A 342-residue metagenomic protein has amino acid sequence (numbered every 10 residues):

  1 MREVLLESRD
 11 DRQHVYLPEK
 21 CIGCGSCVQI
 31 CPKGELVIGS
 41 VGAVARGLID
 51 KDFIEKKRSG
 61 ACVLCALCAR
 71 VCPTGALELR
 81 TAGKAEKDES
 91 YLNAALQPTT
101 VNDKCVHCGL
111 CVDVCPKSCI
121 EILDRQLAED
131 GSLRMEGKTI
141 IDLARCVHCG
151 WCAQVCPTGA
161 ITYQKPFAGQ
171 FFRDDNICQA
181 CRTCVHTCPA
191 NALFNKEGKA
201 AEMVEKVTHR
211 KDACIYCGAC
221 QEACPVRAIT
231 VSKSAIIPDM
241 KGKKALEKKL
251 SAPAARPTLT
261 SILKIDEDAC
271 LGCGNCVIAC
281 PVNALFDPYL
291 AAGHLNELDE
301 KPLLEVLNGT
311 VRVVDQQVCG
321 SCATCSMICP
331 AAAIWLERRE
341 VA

Functional and structural regions predicted by a protein language model:
M1-R2, I30: DNA-contacting interfaces and partner/effector-binding or oligomerization modules in DNA-centric proteins
E3-G23, V41-L64, G83-H107, D124-H148 (+6 more regions): Ferredoxin-like iron-sulfur electron-transfer modules
S26-V44, L67-A85, L110-L127, W151-P166 (+4 more regions): Iron-sulfur cluster-binding cysteine motifs and their immediate structural context in ferredoxin-like electron-transfer
